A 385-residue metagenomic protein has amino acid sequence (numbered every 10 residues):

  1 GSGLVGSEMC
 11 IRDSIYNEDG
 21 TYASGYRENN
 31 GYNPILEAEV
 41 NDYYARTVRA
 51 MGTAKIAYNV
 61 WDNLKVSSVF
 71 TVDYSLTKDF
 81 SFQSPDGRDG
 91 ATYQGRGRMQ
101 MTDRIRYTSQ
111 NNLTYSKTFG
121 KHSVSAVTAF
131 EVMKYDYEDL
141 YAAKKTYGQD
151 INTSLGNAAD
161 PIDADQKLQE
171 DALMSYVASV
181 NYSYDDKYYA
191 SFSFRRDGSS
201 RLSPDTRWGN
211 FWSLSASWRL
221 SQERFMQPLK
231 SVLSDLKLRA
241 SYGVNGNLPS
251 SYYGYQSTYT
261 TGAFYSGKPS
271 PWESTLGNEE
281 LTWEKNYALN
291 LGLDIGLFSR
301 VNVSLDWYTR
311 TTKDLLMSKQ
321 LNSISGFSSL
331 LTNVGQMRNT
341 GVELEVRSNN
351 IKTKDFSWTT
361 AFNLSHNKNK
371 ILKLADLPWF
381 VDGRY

Functional and structural regions predicted by a protein language model:
G3-I11: Short, small-residue-biased leader/transition segments that mark boundaries at the very start of proteins
Y16-E18, Y22: Charged, amphipathic alpha-helical segments characteristic of ABC-type P-loop ATPases involved in chromosome
A23-Q83, T92-Y385: Extracellular/periplasmic, surface-exposed regions of secreted and cell-surface proteins
R88: Conserved catalytic cysteine-centered active-site region of acyl-thioester-dependent Claisen-condensing enzymes
